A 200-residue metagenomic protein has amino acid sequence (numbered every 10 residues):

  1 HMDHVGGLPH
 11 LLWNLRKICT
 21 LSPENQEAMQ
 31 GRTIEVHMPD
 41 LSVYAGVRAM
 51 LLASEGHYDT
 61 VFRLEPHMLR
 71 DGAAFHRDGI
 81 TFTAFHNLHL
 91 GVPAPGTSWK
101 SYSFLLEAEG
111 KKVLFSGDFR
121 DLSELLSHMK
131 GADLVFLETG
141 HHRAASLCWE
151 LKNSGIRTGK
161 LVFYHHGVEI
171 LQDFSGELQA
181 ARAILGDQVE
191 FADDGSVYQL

Functional and structural regions predicted by a protein language model:
H1-L114, V168, Q172-L200: Binuclear metal-dependent hydrolase catalytic cores
F119-L200: Cap/insert and terminal regions of metallo-dependent hydrolase folds
